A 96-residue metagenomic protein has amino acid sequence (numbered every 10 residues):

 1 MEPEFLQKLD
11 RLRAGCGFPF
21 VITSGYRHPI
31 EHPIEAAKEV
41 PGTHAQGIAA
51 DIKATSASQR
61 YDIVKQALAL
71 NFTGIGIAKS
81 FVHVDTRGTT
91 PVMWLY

Functional and structural regions predicted by a protein language model:
M1, F5-K8, Q59, I63: Stable alpha-helical elements in mature extracytoplasmic
L6-A37: Extended, low-complexity, intrinsically disordered C-terminal regulatory tails of eukaryotic serine/threonine kinases
P41-Y96: Catalytic cores and adjacent binding grooves of peptidoglycan-active enzymes
